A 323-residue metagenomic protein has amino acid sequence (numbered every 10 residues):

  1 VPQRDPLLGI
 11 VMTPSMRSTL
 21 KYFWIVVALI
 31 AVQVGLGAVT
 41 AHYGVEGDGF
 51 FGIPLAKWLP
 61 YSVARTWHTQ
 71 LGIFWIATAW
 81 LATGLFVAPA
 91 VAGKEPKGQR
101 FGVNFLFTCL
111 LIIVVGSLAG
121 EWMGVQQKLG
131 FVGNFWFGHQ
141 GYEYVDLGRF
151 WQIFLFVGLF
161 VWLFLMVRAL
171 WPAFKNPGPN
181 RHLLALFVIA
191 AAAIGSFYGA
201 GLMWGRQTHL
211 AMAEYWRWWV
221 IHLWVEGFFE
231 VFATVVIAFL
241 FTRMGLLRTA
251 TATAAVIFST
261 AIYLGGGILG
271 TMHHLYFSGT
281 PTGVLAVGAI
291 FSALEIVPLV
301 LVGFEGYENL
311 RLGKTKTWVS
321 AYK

Functional and structural regions predicted by a protein language model:
V1-L20, F51-A56, W136: Extramembrane terminal tails and long inter-domain/linker segments of multi-pass membrane proteins
P2-L7, G84-F86, L159-K175, G205-T208 (+2 more regions): Juxtamembrane interface elements at the cytosolic ends of transmembrane helices in multi-pass membrane proteins
V11-A31, P96-L111, P177-A191, T251-I257 (+1 more regions): Alpha-helical transmembrane segments and their helix-start/interface "positive-inside/aromatic belt" motifs in integral
F23-G37, C109-A119, L155-F164, L184-W204 (+4 more regions): Alpha-helical transmembrane segments of multi-pass integral membrane proteins
A38-E46, V63-L170, G201-T208, G267-F291: Membrane-interface helix-loop-helix modules in multi-pass inner-membrane proteins
G44-I53, K128-N134, N176-N180, L312-T317: Interhelical loop segments of eukaryotic multi-pass membrane proteins
F51-T69, H222: Long, glycine/tryptophan/cysteine-rich extracytoplasmic
R217-I221, A233-K323: Membrane-embedded translocation segments of transport machinery
